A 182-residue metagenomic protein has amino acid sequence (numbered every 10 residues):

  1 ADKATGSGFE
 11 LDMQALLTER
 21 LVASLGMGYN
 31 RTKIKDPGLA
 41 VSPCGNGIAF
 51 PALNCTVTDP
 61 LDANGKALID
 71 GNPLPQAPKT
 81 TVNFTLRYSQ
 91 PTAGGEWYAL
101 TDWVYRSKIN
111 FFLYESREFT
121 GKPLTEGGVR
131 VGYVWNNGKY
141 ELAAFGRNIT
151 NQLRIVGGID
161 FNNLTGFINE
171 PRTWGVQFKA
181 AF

Functional and structural regions predicted by a protein language model:
A1-L113, K179-A181: Gram-negative outer-membrane beta-barrel transporters
T5-S7, P78-V82, P123-G127, E170-W174: Residues that define the transmembrane beta-barrel architecture of outer-membrane proteins
G71-P75, S116-T120, N163-T165: Outer-membrane beta-barrel domain signature
T92-G94, K122, N137-K139: A cross-taxa feature marking solvent-exposed loop/turn segments within ectodomains of secreted and single-pass membrane
V104-L113, Y133-F182: C-terminal beta-signal and adjacent terminal beta-strands/loops of Gram-negative outer-membrane beta-barrel proteins
E115-G121, G128-G132: Short, glycine/charged-rich beta-strand-loop motifs at protein surfaces that mediate ligand recognition and catalysis
